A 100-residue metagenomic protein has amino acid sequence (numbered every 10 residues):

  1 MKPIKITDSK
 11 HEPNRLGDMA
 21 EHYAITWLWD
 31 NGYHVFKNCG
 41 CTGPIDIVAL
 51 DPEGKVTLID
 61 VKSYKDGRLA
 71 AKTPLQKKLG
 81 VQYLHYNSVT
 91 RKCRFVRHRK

Functional and structural regions predicted by a protein language model:
M1-N38: Acidic-basic catalytic patches of nuclease active cores, encompassing PD-(D/E)XK and other metal-cofactor nuclease
H11-N14, D60-A71: Short beta-strand-loop-alpha-helix junction that forms the active-site gateway of nucleic-acid-processing nucleases
A24, L28, I47-A49, E53-K65: Conserved catalytic cores of phosphodiester-cleaving nucleases, focusing on short active-site segments
K37-N38, V48-A49, K72-P74: Short, flexible, glycine/charge-rich loop motifs used to bind or transfer phosphoryl groups or to couple energy/partner
C41-P44: Short acidic/glycine-enriched loop/turn segments that link adjacent beta-strands
L69-A71, L75-K100: Domain-level recognition of nuclease-like catalytic cores that cleave nucleotide substrates
